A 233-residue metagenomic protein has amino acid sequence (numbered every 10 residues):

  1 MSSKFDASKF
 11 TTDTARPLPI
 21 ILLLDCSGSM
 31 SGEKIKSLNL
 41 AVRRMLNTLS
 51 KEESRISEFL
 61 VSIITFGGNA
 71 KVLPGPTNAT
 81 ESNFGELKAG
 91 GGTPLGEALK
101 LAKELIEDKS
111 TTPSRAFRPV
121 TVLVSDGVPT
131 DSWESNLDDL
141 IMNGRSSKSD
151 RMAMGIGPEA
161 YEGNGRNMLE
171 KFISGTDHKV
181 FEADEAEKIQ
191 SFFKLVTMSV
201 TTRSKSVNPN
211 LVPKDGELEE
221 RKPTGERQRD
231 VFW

Functional and structural regions predicted by a protein language model:
M1-I21, C26-K36, E107-D108, P113-S114: Acidic, polar low-complexity linker/tail segments
S8, S57-E86, Y161-S174: Short beta-strand-loop
L18, G28-E58: …and closely analogous acidic/polar surface helices at protein-protein or active-site interfaces in A-domain-like
M30, N69-L101, V128, N143-S147: Short, charged loop segments at secondary-structure junctions
A89, G127-G175: VWA/integrin I-like adhesion module and closely mimicked acidic/polar interface patches used
G96-S149: Exposed acidic/Ser/Thr-rich ligand/metal-binding surfaces
A153, P158-P213: Von Willebrand factor A/integrin I-like adhesion domains
A186, V207-W233: Extended acidic, low-complexity intrinsically disordered regions
